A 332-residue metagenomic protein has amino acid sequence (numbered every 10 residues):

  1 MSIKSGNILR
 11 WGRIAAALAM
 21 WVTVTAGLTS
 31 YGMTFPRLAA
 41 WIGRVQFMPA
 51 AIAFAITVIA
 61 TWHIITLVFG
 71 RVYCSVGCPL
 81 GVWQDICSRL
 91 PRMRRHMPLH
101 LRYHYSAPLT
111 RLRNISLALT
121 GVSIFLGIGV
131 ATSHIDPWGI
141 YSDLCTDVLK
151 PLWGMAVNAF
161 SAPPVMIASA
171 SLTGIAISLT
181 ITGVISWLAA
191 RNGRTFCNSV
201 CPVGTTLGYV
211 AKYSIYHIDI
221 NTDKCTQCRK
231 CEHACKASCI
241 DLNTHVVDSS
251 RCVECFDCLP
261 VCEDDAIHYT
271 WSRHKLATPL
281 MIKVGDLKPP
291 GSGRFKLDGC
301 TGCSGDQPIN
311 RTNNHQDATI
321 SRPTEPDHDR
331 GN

Functional and structural regions predicted by a protein language model:
M1-A234, S238-L242, S250-R251, P260-N332: Non-ligating segments of multi-cofactor redox enzymes
